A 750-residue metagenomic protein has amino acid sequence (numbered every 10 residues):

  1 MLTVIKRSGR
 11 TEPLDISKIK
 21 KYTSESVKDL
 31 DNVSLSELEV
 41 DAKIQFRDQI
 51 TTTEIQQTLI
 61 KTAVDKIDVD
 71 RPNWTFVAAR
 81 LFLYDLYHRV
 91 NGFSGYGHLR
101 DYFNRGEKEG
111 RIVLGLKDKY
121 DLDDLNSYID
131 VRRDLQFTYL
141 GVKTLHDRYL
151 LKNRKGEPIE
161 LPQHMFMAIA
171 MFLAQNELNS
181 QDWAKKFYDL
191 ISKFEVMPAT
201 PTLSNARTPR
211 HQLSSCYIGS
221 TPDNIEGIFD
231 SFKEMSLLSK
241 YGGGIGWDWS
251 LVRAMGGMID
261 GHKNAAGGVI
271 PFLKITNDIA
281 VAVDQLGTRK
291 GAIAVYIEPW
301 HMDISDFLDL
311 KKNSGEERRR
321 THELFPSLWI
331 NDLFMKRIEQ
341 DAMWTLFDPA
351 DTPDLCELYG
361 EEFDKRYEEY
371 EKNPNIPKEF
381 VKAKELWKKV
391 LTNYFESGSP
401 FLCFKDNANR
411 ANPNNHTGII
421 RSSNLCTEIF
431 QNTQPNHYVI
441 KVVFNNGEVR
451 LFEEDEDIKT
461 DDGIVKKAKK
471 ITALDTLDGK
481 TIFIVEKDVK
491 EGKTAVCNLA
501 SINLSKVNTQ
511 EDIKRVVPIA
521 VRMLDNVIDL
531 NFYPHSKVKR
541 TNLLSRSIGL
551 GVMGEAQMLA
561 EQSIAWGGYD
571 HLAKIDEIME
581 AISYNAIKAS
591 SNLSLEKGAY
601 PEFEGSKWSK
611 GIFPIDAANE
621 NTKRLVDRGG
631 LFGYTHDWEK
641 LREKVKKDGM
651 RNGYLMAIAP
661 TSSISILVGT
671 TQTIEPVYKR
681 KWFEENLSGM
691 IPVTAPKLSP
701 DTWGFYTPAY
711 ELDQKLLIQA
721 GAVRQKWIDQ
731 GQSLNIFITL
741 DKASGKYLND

Functional and structural regions predicted by a protein language model:
R10, V33-A170, D182-Y188: Core nucleic-acid recognition elements
L38-D48, T52, A254-I293, E486-V496 (+7 more regions): A structural-propensity feature for long, helix-poor, extended segments
D41-A42, I60-A63, A78-Y84, L190 (+11 more regions): A glycine-rich phosphate-binding loop feature that marks nucleotide/adenosyl-phosphate handling sites
I50, D65, F137-K152, I191-N205 (+3 more regions): Core structural elements
D85, N91-R132, S214-S501, V507-T509 (+7 more regions): Active-site cavity-forming subdomains of large catalytic enzyme subunits
D118-N126, D130-T144, F430-Q431, L524 (+4 more regions): Catalytic alpha/beta core of large soluble enzyme barrels
Y128-R148, N176-P209, S236, L712-G721: Conserved oxyanion/phosphate-binding beta-strand-loop segments in alpha/beta enzyme cores
P201, V517-K539, L543, A565-T661 (+1 more regions): Internal maturation/activation junctions in enzymes
